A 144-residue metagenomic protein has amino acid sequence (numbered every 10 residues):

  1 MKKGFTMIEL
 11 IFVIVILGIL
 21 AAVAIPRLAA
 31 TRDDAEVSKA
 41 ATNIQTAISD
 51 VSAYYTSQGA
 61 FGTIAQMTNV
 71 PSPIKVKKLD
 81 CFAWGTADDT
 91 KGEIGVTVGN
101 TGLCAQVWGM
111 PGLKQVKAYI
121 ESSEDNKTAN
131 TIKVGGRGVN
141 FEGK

Functional and structural regions predicted by a protein language model:
M1-A29: N-terminal single-pass transmembrane signal-anchor helix
F5, A21, A47-I48, V134: Short linear sequence motifs
R27-I44: Aliphatic-rich helix starts adjacent to a transmembrane/signal segment
A41-Q58: N-terminal alpha-helical signal peptides/signal-anchor transmembrane segments
A53-K144: Periplasmic/extracellular, small/polar-rich flexible segments of pilin-like filament-forming proteins
